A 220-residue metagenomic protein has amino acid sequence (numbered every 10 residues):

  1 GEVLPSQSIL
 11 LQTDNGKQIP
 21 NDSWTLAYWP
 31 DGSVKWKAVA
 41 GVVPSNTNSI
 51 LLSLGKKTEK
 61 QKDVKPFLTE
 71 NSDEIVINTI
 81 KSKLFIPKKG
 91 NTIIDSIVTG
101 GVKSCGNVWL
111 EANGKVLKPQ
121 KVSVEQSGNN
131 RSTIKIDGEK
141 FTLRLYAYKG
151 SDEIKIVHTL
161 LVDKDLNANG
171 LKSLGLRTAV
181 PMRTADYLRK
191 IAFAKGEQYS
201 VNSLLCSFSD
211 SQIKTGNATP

Functional and structural regions predicted by a protein language model:
G1-D14: N-terminal-proximal low-complexity accessory segments that begin disordered and transition into the first
I9, N48-S49, K81, H158: Conserved structural-core and active-site-/substrate-pathway-adjacent residues in large, well-folded domains of enzymes
L11-K37: Solvent-exposed beta-strand/loop surfaces of large extracellular or lumenal domains
A40: Ligand-binding face of N-terminal immunoglobulin V-set domains in extracellular IgSF glycoproteins
S45-G55: Short Pro-Gly-centered flexible turn/kink motifs
G55-K57, L161: Beta-strand-rich extracellular modules
K57-T79: Terminal connector regions
E74-P220: Beta-strand/loop-rich accessory regions of lumenal/periplasmic or secreted enzymes, predominantly carbohydrate-active
